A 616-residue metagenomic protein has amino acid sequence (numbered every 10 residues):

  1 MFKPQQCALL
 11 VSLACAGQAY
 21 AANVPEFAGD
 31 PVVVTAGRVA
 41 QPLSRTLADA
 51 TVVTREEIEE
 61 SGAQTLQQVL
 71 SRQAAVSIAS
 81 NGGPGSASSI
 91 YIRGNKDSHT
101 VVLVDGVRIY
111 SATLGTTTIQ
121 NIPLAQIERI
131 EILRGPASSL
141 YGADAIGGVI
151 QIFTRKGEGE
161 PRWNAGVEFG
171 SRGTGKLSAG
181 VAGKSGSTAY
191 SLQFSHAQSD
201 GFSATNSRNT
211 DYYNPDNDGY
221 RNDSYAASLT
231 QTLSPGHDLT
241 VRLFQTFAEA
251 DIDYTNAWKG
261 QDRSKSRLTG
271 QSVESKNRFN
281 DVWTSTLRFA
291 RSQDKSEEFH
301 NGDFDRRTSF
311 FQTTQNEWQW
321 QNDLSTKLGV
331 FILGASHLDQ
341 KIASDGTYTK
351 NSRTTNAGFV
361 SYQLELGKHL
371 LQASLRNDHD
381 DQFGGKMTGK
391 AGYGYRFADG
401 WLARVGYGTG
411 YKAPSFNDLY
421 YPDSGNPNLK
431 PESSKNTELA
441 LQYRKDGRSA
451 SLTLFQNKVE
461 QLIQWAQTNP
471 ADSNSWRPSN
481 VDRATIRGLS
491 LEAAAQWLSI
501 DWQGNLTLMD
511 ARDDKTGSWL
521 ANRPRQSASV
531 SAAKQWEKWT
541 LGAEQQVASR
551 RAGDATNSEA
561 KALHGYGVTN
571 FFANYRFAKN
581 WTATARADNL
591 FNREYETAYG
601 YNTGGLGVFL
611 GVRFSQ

Functional and structural regions predicted by a protein language model:
M1-S71, G183, T232: N-terminal Sec signal peptide and the immediately downstream disordered periplasmic leader that contains the TonB box
L66-V69, S86-Y91, T100, T118-P123 (+3 more regions): N-terminal periplasmic accessory domains that precede and gate Gram-negative outer-membrane beta-barrel machines
Q67, S71-V107, E128: Extracytoplasmic beta-strand/coil segments of soluble accessory domains associated with Gram-negative outer-membrane
V107-R134: Short acidic/polar hinge/loop motifs at secondary-structure boundaries that mediate gating or recognition
S138-S139, Q151, E158-E160, G166-E168 (+2 more regions): Periplasmic-side early beta-strands and strand-to-turn transitions of outer-membrane beta-barrels
T230-A248, K265-R396, S451-L454, Q496 (+1 more regions): Face-selective signature of the C-terminal outer-membrane beta-barrel domain
A257-R278, F311-N316, D381-Q382, R396 (+5 more regions): Outer-membrane beta-barrel signature, preferentially recognizing the C-terminal barrel domain of Gram-negative
L328, I332, E365-L370, Q456-K458 (+4 more regions): Gram-negative outer-membrane beta-barrel transporters
